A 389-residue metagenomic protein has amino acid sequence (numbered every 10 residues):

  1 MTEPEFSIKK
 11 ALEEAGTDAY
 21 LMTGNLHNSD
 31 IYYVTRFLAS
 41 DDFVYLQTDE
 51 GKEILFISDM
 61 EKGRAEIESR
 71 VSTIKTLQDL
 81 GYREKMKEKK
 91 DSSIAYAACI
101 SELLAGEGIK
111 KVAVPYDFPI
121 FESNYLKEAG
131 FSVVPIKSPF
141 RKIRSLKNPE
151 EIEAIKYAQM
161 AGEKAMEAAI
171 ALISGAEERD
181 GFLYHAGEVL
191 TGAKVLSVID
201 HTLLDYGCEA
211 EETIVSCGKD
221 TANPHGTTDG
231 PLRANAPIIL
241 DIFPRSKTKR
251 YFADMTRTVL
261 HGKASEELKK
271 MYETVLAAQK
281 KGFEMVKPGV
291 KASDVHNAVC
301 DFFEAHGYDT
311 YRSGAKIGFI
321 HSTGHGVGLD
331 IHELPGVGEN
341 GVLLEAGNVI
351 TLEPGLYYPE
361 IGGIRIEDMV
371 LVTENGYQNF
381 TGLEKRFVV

Functional and structural regions predicted by a protein language model:
M1-V389: Active-site neighborhoods and metal-handling regions in enzymes and metal-associated proteins
